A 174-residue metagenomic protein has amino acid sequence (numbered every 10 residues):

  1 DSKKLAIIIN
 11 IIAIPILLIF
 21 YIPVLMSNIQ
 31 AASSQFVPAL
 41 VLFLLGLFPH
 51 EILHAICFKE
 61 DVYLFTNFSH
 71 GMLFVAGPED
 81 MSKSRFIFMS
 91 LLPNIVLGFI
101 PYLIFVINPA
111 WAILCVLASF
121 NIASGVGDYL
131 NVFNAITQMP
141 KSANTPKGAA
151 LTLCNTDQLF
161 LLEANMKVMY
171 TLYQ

Functional and structural regions predicted by a protein language model:
D1-V24, M72-L159: Metalloprotease/metallohydrolase-associated module, dominated by Zn2+-dependent proteases
L25-A32: Membrane-interface helix termini and inter-helical loops of multi-pass transporters
S33-L47: Short pre-active-site segment immediately N-terminal to the catalytic Zn-binding motif
G46-K59, P93: Active-site recognition of the HExxH zinc-binding catalytic motif
L53, C57-D61, I100, A135: Active-site-flanking alpha-helical
Y63-G71: Peri-membrane helix termini and adjoining interfacial loops of integral membrane proteins
Y170-T171: Short, positively charged and aromatic/hydrophobic N-terminal segments
